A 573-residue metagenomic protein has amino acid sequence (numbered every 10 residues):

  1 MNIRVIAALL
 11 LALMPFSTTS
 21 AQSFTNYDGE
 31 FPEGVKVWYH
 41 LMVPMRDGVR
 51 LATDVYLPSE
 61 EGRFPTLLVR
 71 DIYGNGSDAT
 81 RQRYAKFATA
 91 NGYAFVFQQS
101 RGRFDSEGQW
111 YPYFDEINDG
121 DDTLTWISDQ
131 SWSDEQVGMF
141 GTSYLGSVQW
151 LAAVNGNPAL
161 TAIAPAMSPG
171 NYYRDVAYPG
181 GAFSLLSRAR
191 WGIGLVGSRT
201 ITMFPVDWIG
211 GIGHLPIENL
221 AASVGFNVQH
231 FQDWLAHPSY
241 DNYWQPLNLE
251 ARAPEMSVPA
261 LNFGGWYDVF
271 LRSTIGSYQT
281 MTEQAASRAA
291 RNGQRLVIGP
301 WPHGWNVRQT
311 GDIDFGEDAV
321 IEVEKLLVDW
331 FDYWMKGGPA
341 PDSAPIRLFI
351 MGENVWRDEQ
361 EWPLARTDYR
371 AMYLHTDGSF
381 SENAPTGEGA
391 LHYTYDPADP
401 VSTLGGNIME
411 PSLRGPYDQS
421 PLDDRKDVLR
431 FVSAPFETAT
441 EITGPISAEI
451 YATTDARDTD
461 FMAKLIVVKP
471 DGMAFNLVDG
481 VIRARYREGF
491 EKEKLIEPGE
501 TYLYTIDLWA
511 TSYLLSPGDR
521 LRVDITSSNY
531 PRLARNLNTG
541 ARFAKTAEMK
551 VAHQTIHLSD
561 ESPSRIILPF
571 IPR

Functional and structural regions predicted by a protein language model:
A7-S17: Bacterial N-terminal signal peptides
F24-G62, V432-T438, Y451-A452, I496: N-terminal cap/lid segment of alpha/beta-hydrolase-fold proteins
P58-S128, A177-P179, V307-F315, D423-R425 (+5 more regions): Cap/lid segment of the alpha/beta-hydrolase catalytic domain
Q82, A90, L151-E255: Accessory cap/linker subdomain of secreted extracellular hydrolases
S131-Y144: Alpha/beta-hydrolase fold nucleophile elbow
I212-E218, V297, D312-R573: C-terminal, loop-rich substrate-recognition/catalytic regions characterized by aromatic stacking residues
M256, N262-G264: Short beta-strand/loop motif that positions the catalytic acidic residue of the alpha/beta-hydrolase fold
R272-Q294: Active-site-adjacent alpha-helix of alpha/beta-hydrolase-fold enzymes
